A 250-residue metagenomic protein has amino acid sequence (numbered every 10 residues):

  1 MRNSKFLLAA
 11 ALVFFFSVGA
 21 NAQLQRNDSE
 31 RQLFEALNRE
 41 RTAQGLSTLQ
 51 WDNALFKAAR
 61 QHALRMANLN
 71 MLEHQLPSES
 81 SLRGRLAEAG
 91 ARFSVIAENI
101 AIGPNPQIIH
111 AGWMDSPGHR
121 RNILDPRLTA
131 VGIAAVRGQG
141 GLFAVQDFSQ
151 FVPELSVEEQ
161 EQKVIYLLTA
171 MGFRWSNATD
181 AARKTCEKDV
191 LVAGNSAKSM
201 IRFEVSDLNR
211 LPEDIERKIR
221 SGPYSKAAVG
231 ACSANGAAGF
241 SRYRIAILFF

Functional and structural regions predicted by a protein language model:
M1-L8: Bacterial N-terminal signal peptides that target proteins for export
A9-S17: Bacterial N-terminal signal peptides
V18-A22: Sec/Tat signal peptide C-region and signal peptidase I cleavage site
Q23-G84, P117-R121, D125-G132, E154-S199 (+2 more regions): Short, well-ordered surface patches within globular domains
S81-Q150, D180-F250: A well-ordered secondary-structure block
